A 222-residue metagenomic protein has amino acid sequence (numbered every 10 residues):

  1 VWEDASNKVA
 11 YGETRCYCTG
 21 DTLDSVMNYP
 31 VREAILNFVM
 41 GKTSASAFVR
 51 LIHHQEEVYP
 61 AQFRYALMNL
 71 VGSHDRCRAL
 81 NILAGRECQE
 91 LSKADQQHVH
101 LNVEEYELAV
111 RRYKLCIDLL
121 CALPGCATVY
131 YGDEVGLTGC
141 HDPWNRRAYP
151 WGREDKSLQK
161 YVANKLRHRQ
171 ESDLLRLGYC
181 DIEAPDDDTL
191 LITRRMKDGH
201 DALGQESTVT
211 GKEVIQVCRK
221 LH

Functional and structural regions predicted by a protein language model:
V1-E3, N69-G72, Y130-Y131, T193 (+1 more regions): Short beta-strand segments
V1-L67, T138-N164, R194-R195: Active-site-proximal helices and loops of the catalytic beta/alpha 8
D4-K8, S73-C77, V135-L137, K197-G199 (+1 more regions): Short, solvent-exposed loop/turn segments at secondary-structure junctions
R15-Y17, D21-S25, Y65-L101, I117-K156: Aromatic/acidic polysaccharide-binding cleft in carbohydrate-active enzymes
K42-Q55, Q89-K114, E171: Aromatic-anchored helix/helix-loop segment that forms the rim or "lid" of small-molecule/cofactor binding pockets
D133, T138, G152-E154, R167 (+1 more regions): Carbohydrate-binding surfaces of carbohydrate-active enzymes
P150-P185: Aromatic- and carboxylate-lined catalytic core of secreted/periplasmic carbohydrate-active enzymes
E183-H222: Carbohydrate-binding surface patches
